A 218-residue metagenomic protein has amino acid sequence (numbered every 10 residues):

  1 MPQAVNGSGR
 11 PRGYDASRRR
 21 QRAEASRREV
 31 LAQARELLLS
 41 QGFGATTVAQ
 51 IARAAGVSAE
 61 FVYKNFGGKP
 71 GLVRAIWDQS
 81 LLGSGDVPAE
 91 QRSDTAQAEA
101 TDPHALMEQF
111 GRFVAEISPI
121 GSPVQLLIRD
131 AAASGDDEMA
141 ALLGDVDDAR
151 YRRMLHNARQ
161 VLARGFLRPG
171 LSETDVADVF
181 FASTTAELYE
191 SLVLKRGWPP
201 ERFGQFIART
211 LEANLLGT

Functional and structural regions predicted by a protein language model:
M1-A25: N-terminal intrinsically disordered/low-complexity leader segments
E29, Q33, L37-G71, A75: Helix-turn-helix
T47-R53, V124, A131-D136: Helix-loop segments that flank and shape redox-cofactor active sites
V48, W77-S84: Short, basic, alpha-helical segments at the C-terminal edge of helix-turn-helix-like DNA-binding modules
G71, A75, G85-P119: Hydrophobic alpha-helical connector segments
A115-R129, E138-R164, T174-D178, R209-L216: Amphipathic alpha-helical packing segments from all-alpha helical-bundle domains
L162-T210, T218: Hydrophobic/aromatic-rich alpha-helical bundle segments in the mid-to-C-terminal region
